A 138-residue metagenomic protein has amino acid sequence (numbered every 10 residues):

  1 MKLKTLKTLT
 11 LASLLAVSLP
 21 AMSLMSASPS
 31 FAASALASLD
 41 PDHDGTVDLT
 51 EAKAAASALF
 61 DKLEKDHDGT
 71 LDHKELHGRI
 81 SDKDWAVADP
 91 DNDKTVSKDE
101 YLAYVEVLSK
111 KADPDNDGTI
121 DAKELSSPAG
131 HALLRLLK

Functional and structural regions predicted by a protein language model:
K2-P20: Bacterial N-terminal signal peptides that target proteins for export
V17-P29: C-terminal segment of classical bacterial N-terminal signal peptides
S26-T50: Short N-terminal segments immediately surrounding and downstream of signal-peptide cleavage
D40-D44, E64-D68, D89-D93, D113-D117: Acidic carboxylate motifs that coordinate Ca2+ or other divalent cations, activating on Asp/Glu
G45-L49, G69-H73, K94-K98, G118-A122: Glycine-aliphatic tripeptides that mark coil-to-beta-strand junctions in extracellular and membrane proteins
E51-A58, H73-K83, D99-V107, A122-A132: Amphipathic regulatory helices of Ca2+-sensor modules
A112, D117, D121-S126: Short, exposed beta-strand-loop hairpins at the edges of beta-sheets in extracellular/periplasmic proteins
L136-K138: Short, solvent-exposed mixed-charge patches
